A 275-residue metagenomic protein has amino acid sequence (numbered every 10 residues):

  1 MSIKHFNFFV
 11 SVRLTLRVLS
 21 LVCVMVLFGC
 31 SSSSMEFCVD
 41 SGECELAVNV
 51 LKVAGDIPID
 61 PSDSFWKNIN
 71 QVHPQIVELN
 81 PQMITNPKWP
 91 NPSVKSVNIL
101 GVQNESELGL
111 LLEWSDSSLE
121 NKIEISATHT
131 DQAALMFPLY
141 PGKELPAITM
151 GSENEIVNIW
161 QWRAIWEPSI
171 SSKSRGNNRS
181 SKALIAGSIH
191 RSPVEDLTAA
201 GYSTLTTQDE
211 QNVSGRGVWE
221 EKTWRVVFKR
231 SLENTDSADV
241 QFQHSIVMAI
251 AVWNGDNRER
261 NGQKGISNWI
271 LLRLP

Functional and structural regions predicted by a protein language model:
M1-V12: N-terminal secretory signal peptides that target proteins for export/translocation
L14-L21: Sec-dependent signal peptide recognition, specifically the positively charged N-region followed immediately by
L27-G29: C-terminal motif of bacterial Sec signal peptides marking the signal peptidase cleavage site
S31-Q71, I125-A186, N234-P275: Acidic/polar low-complexity flexible segments
P61, E107-W114, W224-R230: Short, well-ordered beta-strand segments enriched in hydrophobic/aromatic residues
D116-I123, D236: Short amphipathic, basic-aromatic surface patches that mediate peripheral association with negatively charged
I170-V218: Short helix-loop boundary/capping segments
G215-K222, A238-F242: Exposed beta-sheet edge/beta-hairpin loop segments within beta-rich domains
